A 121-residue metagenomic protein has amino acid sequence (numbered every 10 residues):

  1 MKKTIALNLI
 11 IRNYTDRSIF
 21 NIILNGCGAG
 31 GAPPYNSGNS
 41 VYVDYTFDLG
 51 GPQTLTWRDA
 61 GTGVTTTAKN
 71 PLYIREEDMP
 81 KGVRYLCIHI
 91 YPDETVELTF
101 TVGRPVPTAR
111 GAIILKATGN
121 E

Functional and structural regions predicted by a protein language model:
M1-L7: Beta-strand-rich domain onsets/edges
K2, N36, T46-D48, M79-K81 (+1 more regions): Surface-exposed coil/turn segments at beta-strand junctions on protein surfaces, enriched
L7-L9, Q53: Residue-level detector of short, conserved catalytic/binding motifs and their immediate flanks
L9-R17: Structural motif
I19-I22, I88-I90: Conserved short hydrophobic patches within well-ordered secondary structure
F20-G63: Tryptophan-paired
W57-E121: Beta-strand-rich cores of mature extracytoplasmic or soluble domains
